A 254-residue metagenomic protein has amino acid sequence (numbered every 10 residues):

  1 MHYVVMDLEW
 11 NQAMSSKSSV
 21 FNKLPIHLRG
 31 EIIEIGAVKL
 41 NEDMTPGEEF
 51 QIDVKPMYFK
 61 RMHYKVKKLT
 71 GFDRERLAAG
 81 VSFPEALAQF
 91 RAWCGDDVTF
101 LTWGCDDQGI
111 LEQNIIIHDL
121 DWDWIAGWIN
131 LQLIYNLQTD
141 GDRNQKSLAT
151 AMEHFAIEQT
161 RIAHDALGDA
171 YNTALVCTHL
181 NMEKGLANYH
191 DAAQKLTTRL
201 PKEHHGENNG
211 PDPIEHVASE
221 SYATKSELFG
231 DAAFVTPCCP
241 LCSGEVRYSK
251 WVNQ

Functional and structural regions predicted by a protein language model:
H2-G109: Conserved non-catalytic scaffold segment of RNase H-like nuclease domains
M6, I129, G168: Active-site flanking residues adjacent to catalytic metal/cofactor-binding acidic residues
W10-Q12, L133, N172: Short, glycine/acidic-enriched loop or turn micro-motifs at the edges of active sites
R61-H63, K67-T70, R74-L77, I134-Y171: Active-site-proximal helix-loop-helix substrate-binding element of RNase H-like nuclease domains
T99-C105, I110-I115, S147-D212: Acidic, Mg2+-coordinating catalytic module of metal-dependent nucleases/exonucleases that use a two-metal-ion mechanism
L120: Replace "Mg2+/Mn2+-dependent" with "divalent metal-dependent
D123-N136: Conserved beta-strand -> loop -> alpha-helix junction used to position metal-binding or nucleic-acid-contacting
H179-Q254: Acidic two-metal-ion nuclease catalytic site recognized across multiple nuclease folds, prominently DnaQ/RNase D-T
